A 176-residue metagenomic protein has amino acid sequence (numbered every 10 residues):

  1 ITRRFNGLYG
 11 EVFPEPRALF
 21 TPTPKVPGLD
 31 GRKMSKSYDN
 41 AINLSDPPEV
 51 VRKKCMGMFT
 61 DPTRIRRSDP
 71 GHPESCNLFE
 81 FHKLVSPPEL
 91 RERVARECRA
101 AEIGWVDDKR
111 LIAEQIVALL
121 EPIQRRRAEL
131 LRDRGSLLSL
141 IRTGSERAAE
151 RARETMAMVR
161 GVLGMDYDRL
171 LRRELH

Functional and structural regions predicted by a protein language model:
T2-H176: Conserved nucleotide- and phosphate/pyrophosphate-binding catalytic cores in adenylate/nucleotidyl-handling enzymes
